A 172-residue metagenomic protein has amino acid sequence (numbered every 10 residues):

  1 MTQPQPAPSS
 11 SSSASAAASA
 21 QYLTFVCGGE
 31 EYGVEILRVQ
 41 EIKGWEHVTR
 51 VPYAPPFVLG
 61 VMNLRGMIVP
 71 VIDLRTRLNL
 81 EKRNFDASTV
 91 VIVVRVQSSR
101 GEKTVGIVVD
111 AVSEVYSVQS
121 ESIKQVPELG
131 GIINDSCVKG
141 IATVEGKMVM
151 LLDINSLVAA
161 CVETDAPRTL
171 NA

Functional and structural regions predicted by a protein language model:
M1-A172: An acidic, low-aromatic, low-complexity terminal/linker signal
